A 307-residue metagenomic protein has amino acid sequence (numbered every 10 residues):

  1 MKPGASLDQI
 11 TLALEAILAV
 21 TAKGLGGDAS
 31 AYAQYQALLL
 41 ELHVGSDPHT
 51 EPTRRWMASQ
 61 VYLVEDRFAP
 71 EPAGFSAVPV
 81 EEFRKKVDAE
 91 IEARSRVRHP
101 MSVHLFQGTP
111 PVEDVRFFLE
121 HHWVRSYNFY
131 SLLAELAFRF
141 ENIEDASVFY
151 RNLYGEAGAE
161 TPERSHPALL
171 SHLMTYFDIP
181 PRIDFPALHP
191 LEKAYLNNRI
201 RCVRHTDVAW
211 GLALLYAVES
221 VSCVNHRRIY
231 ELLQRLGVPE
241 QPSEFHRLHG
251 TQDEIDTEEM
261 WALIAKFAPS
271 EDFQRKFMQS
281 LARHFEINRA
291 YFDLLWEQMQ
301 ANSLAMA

Functional and structural regions predicted by a protein language model:
M1-A307: Non-heme di-metal
